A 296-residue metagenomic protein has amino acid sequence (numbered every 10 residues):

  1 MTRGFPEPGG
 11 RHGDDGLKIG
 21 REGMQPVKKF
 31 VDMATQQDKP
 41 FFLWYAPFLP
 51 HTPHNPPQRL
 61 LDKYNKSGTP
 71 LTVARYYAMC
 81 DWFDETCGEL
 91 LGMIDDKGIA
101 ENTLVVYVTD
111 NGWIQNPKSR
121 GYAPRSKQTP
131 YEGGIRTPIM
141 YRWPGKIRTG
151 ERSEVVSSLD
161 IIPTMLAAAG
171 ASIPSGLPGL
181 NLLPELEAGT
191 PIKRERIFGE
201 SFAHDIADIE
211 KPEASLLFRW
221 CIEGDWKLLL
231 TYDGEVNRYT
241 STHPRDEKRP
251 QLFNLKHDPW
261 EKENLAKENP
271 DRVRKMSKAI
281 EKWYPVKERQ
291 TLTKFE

Functional and structural regions predicted by a protein language model:
M1-G23, A123-S126, G234: Catalytic-site neighborhoods of secreted/periplasmic enzymes that process anionic sulfate/phosphate groups
G16-R21, L71-T86, I99, P124-T137 (+3 more regions): A short beta-strand-to-alpha-helix junction
M24-V31, D62-T103: A long, amphipathic alpha-helix that forms part of the scaffold/cap immediately adjacent to metal-dependent active
V27-R75, I114-P124: Active-site His/acidic residue clusters
G92-I147, V156-S157, A207: Histidine-centered active-site microenvironments of extracellular/periplasmic hydrolases and transferases
E101, R142, T149-C221, L292-F295: Polar, surface-exposed loop/tail segments that function as active-site lids or cofactor/substrate-recognition elements
I114, I161, I209, G234-E235 (+2 more regions): Long, internal low-complexity/basic segments
K127-E132, A203-A266: C-terminal, low-complexity/hydrophilic appendages and adjacent surface loops of extracellular/periplasmic anionic
